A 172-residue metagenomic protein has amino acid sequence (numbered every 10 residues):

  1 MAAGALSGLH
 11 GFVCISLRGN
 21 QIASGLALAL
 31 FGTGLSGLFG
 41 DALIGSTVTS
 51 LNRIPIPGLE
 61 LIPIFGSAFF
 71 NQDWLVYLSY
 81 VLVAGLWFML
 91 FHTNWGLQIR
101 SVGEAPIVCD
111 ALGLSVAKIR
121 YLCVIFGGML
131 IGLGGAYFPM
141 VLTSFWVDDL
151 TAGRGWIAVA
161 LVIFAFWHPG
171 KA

Functional and structural regions predicted by a protein language model:
M1-A2, V76, W146-T151: Structural signature of hydrophobic alpha-helical transmembrane segments
M1-L35: Alpha-helical transmembrane segments within multi-pass membrane transporters and channels
A5-G8, G103, G132-L133, D148-W167: Hydrophobic alpha-helical segments embedded in the membrane of multi-pass proteins
S16-R18, K118, F166: Helix-loop interface residues and adjacent transmembrane-helix termini in multi-pass membrane transporters, primarily
G19-F31, F70, W146-I157: Hydrophobic alpha-helical transmembrane segments
L26, L30-F31, V116, G128 (+1 more regions): Transmembrane helix-bundle signature of multi-pass membrane transporters/permeases
T33-H92: Transmembrane helix-bundle core of multi-pass membrane transporters and related energy-transducing complexes
A68-W146, P169-G170: Helix-loop-helix "hairpin" substructures at the membrane interface of multi-pass membrane proteins
